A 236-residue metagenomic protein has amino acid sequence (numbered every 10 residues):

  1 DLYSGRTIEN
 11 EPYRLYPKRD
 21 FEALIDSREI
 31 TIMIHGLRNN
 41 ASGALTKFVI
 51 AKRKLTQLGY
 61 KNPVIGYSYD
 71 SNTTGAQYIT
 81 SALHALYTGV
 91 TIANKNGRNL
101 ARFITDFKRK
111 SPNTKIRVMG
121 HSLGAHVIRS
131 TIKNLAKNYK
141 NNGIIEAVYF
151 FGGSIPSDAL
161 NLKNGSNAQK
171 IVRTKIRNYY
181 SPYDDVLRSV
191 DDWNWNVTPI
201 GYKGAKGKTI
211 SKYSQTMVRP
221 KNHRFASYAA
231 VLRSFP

Functional and structural regions predicted by a protein language model:
D1-D26, L37-T114, N134-P236: Lipolytic serine-hydrolase domain surface
I32-G36, H121: The conserved beta1-alpha1 loop
L100, M119-G124, I128: Gly/Ala-rich beta-loop-alpha elbow adjacent to hydrolase catalytic centers
A125-K137: Short glycine-enriched nucleophile-adjacent loop and the immediately C-terminal alpha-helix near the catalytic center
